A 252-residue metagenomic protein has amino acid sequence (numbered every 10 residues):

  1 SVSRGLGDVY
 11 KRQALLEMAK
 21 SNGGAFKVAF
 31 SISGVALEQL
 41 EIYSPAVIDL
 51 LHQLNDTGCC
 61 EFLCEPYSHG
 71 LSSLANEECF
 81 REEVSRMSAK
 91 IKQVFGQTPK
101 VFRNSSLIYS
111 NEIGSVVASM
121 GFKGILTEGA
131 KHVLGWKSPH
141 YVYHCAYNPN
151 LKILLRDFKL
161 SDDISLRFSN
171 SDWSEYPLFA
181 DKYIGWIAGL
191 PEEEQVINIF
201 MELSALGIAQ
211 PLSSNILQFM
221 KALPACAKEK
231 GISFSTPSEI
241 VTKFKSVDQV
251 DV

Functional and structural regions predicted by a protein language model:
S1-Y10: Single conserved hydrophobic/aromatic residue that forms the stacking wall/gate of nucleotide- or nucleobase-binding
K11-V28, Q53-C59, Q93-Q97, G189-E193 (+1 more regions): A structural motif corresponding to the C-terminal end of an alpha-helix and its immediate exit/capping segment
Q13-K20, Y43-T57, G135, P139-P149 (+1 more regions): Short amphipathic alpha-helices and their capping/turn segments at secondary-structure boundaries
V28-F30, F62-E65, K100, G124-T127 (+1 more regions): Hydrophobic faces of well-ordered beta-strands that scaffold small-molecule active sites in alpha/beta enzyme cores
I32-I108, P149-F168, L203: Metal-dependent polysaccharide deacetylase catalytic core of the NodB/CE4 family, i.e., the active-site-bearing domain
E82-Y141, L206-L223, G231: Catalytic domains of cell-wall/extracellular-matrix polysaccharide-remodeling enzymes, centered on de-N-acetylation
G135-W186: Alpha-amylase-like alpha-glycosidases and glucanotransferases acting on alpha-linked glucans and related
W136-Y141, A180-V252: C-terminal domain-boundary segment and adjacent tail
